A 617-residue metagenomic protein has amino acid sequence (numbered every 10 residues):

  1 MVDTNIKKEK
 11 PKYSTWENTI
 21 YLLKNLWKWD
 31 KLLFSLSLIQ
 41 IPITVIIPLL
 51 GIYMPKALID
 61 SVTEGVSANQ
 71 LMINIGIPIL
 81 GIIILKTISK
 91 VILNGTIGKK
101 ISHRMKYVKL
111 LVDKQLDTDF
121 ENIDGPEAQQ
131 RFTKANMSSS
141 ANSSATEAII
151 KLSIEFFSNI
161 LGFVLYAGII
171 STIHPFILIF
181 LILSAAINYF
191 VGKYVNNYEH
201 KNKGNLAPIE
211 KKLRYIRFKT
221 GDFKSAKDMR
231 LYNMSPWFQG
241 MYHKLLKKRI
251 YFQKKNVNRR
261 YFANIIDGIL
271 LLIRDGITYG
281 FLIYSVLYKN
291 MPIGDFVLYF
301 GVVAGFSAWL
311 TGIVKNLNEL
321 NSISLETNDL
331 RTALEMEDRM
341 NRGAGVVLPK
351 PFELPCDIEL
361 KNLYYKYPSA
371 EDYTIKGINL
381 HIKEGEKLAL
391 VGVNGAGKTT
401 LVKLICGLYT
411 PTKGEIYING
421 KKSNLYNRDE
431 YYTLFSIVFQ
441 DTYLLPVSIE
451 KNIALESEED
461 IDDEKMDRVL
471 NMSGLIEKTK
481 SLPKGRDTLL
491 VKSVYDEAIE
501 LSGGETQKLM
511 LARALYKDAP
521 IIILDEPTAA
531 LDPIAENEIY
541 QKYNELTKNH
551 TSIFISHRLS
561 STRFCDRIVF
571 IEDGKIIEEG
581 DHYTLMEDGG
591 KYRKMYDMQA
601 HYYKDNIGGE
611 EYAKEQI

Functional and structural regions predicted by a protein language model:
M1-I20, I101-E147, I209-F252, S324-E337 (+1 more regions): Extended non-transmembrane interhelical loops and adjacent amphipathic helices of multipass membrane proteins
M1-I47, T63, A68-N74, I92 (+6 more regions): Membrane-integrated ABC transporters
F34-V91, F156, Y166-E199, I277-G280 (+2 more regions): Transmembrane helix-loop-helix hairpins at lipid-water interfaces of multipass membrane proteins, especially the type-1
F132, Y373, I476-L509, Y602-I617: ABC-fold ATPase nucleotide-binding domain signature/coupling loops
M234, T278, V297-E335: Cytosolic ends of transmembrane helices, especially the final helix of ABC transmembrane type-1 domains
C406: Helix-to-loop junction immediately C-terminal to a conserved catalytic motif
Y417, Y432, E450-D496, Y540-Q541 (+1 more regions): ABC ATPase nucleotide-binding domain helical subdomain, centered on the C-loop/LSGGQ "ABC signature"
K484-G485, Q541, N549, H557-I617: C-terminal portion of ABC ATPase nucleotide-binding domains
